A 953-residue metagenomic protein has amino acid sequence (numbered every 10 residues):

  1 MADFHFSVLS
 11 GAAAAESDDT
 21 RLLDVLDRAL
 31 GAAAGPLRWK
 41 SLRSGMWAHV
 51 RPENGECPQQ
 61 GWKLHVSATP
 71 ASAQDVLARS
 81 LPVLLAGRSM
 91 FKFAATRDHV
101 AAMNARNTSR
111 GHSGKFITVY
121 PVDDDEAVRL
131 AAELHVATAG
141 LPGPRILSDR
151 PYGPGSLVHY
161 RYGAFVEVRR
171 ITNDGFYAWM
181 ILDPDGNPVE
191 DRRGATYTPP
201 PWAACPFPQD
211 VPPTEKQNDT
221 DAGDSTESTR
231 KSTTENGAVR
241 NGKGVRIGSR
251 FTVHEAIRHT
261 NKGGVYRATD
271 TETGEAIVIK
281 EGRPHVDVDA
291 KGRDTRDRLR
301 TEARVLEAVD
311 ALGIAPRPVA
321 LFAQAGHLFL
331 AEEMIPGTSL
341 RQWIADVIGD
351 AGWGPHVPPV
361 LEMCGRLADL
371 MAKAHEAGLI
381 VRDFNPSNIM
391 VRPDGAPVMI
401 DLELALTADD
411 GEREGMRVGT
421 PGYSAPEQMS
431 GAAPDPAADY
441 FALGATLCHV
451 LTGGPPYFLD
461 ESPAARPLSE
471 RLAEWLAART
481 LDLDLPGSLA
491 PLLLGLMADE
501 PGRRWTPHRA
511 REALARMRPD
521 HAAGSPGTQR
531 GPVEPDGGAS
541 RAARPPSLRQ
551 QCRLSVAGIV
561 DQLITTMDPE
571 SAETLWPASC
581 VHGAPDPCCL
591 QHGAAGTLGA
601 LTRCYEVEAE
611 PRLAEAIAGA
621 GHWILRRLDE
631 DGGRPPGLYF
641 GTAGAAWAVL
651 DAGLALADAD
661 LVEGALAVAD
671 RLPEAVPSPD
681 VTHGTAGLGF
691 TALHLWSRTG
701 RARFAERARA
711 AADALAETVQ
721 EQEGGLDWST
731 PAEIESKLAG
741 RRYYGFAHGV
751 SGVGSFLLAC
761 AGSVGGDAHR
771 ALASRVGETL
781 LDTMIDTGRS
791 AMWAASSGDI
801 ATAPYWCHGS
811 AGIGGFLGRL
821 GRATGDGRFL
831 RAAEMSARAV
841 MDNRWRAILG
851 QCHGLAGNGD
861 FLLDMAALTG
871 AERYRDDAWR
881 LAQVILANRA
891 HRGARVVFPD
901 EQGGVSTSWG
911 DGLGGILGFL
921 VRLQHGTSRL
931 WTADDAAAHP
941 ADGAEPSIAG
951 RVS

Functional and structural regions predicted by a protein language model:
M1-G248, T252-G264, A522-Q550: Phosphate/pyrophosphate-binding loops and the adjoining catalytic core of nucleotide-dependent enzymes
W62-H65, K262-L299: ATP-binding glycine-rich loop module of kinase domains
R317-L328: Short beta-strand micro-motifs within the conserved protein kinase catalytic domain, predominantly in the N-lobe
G326-S339: Conserved short submotifs of the Hanks-type protein kinase catalytic core that shape the nucleotide-binding pocket
M363-C364: Activation segment signature within eukaryotic-like protein kinase domains
H375-P386, V391: Catalytic-loop of the protein kinase fold
E414-Q428: Conserved activation segment of eukaryotic-like protein kinases, specifically the C-terminal portion of the activation
